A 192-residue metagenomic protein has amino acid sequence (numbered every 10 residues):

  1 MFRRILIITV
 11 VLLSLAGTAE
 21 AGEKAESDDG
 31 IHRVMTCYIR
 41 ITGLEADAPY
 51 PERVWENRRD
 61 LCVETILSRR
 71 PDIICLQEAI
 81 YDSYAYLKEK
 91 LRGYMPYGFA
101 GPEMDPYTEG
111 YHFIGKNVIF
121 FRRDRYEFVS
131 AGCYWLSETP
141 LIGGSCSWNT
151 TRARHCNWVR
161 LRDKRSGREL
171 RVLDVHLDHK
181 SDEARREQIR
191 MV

Functional and structural regions predicted by a protein language model:
I5-L13: Sec-dependent N-terminal signal peptides
A16-L91, G101-I114, I189-R190: N-terminal, active-site-proximal structural segment of metallo-dependent hydrolase catalytic domains
D29-I31, G167-R171: Short, mixed charged/polar active-site loops that provide acid/base catalysis or chelate metal/phosphate cofactors
E52-N57, T150-A153, E183-E187: Conserved phosphate-coordination/catalytic loops
Q77-E169, L177: Structured beta-strand-rich core segments of catalytic domains in phosphoester-bond hydrolases
L173-V192: Active-site-proximal segments of metal-dependent phosphoesterases and phosphodiesterases across multiple
